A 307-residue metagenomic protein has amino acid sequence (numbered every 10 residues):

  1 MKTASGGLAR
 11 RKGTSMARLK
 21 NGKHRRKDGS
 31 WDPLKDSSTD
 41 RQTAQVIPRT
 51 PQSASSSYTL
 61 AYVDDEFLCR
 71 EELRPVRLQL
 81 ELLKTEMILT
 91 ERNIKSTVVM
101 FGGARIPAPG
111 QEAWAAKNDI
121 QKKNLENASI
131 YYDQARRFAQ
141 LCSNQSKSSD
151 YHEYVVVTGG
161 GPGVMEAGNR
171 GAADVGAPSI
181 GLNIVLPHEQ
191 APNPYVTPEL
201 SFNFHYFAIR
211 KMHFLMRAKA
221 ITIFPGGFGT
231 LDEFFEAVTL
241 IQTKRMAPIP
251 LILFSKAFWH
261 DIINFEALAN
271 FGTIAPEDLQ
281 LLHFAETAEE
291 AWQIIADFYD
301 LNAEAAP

Functional and structural regions predicted by a protein language model:
M1-K23: N-terminal amphipathic/basic-hydrophobic helices that include classical n-h-c signal peptides and signal-anchor
D28-D36, D40-L182: Glycine-rich beta-alpha loop segments
T90-N93, S148-D150, A173, N193-Y195 (+3 more regions): Solvent-exposed alpha-helices and their adjacent loops that cap or buttress functional pockets in soluble metabolic
A115-A116, A173-D174, E236-I241, A267-F271 (+1 more regions): Short, solvent-exposed amphipathic alpha-helical segments in soluble enzyme and RNA/protein-processing domains
H152-V155, P248-P250, L279-L282: Residue-level recognition of the N-termini of beta-strands and the immediately preceding loop/turn
V157-F224, F228-G229, F235: Phosphate/pyrophosphate-binding betaalpha-module
G176-E189, F224, V238-I262, E277: Short, acidic/small-residue loops that bind anionic groups at enzyme active sites
L253-P307: C-terminal functional extensions of proteins
